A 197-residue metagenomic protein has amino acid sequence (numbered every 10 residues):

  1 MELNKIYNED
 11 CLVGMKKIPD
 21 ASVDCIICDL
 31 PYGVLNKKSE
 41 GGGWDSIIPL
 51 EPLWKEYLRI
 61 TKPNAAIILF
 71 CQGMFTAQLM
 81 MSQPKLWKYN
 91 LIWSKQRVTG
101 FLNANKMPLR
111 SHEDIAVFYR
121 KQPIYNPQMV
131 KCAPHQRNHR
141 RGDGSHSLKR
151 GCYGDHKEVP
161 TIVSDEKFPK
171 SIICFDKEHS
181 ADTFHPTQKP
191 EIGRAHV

Functional and structural regions predicted by a protein language model:
E2-G193: Core catalytic lobe of class I
A195-V197: A short, hydrophobic C-terminal helix/tail in secreted or cell-surface proteins
